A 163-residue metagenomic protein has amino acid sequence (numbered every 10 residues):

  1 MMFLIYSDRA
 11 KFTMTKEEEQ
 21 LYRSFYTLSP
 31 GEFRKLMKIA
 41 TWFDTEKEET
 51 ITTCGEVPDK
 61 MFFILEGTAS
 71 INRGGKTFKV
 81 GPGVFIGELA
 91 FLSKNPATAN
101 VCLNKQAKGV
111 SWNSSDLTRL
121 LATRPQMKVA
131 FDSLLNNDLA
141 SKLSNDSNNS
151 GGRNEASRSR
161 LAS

Functional and structural regions predicted by a protein language model:
M1-I5, E32, F78-N136: Cyclic-nucleotide recognition modules
M1-Q20: Juxtamembrane or sensor-core-proximal signal-transducing alpha helices that couple sensory domains to cytosolic
T13, F25-L28, M127, F131: Short, well-structured alpha-helical patches and their helix-loop capping segments that border functional surfaces
E19-G74, V80-L89: Regulatory nucleotide-sensing modules
K38, W112-S115, S141: Generic structural signal for well-ordered, non-membrane alpha-helices
W42, S70, Q126-M127, N149: A general structural signal for well-ordered secondary-structure junctions
L134-S163: Polybasic "coupling" helices that flank or enter modular domains
